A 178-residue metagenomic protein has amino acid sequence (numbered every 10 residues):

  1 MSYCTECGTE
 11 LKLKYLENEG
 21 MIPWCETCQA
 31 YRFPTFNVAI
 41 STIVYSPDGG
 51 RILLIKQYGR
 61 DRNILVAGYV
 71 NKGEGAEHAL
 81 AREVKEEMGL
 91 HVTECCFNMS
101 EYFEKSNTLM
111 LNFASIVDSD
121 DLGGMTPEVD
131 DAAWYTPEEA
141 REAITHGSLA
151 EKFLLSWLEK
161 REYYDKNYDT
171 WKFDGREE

Functional and structural regions predicted by a protein language model:
M1-S41: Acidic, metal-coordinating catalytic segment for phosphate/diphosphate chemistry, firing primarily on the Nudix
G20, N37, P47, K105-T108 (+1 more regions): A generic fold-level signal
M21, G50-R51, D61, L109 (+1 more regions): A generic secondary-structure signal marking the coil-to-beta-strand transition
W24, I64, N112: Conserved beta-strand segments that form the floor/walls of ligand-binding pockets within enzyme and binding domains
T27, Q57, A67, S115 (+1 more regions): Active-site donor-binding loop signature of nucleotide-sugar glycosyltransferases
Y31-M99: Long, charge-rich boundary regions
V70-F153, R176-E178: Unchanged
K152-E178: Charged phosphate-binding loop/patch that engages nucleotide di/tri-phosphates or the phosphate backbone of nucleic
